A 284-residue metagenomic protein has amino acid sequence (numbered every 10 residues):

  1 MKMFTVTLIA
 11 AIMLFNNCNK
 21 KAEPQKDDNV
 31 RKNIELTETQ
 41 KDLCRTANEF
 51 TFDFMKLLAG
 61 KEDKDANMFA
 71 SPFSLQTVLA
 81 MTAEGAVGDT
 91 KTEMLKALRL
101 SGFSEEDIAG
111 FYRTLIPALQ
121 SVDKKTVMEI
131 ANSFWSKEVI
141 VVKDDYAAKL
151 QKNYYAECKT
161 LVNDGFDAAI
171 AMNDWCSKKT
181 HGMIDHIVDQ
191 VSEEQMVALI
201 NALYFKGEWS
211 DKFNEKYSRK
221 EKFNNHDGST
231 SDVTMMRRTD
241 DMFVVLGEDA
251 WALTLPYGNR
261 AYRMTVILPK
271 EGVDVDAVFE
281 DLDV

Functional and structural regions predicted by a protein language model:
K2, M13, E221, A277-E280: Short non-domain terminal segments
K2-N163: Detector for small/aliphatic-rich hydrophobic stretches
I9-I12, M55, T239, A250 (+1 more regions): Intrinsically disordered, low-complexity regions
C18-K21, D227, T234, D283: Intrinsic disorder/low-complexity detector
D65, E105-K270: Non-catalytic, conformational "gating/processing" segments within enzyme and secreted inhibitor domains
K270-V284: Mature, solvent-exposed C-terminal subdomains and processed small-chain segments of exported/organellar
